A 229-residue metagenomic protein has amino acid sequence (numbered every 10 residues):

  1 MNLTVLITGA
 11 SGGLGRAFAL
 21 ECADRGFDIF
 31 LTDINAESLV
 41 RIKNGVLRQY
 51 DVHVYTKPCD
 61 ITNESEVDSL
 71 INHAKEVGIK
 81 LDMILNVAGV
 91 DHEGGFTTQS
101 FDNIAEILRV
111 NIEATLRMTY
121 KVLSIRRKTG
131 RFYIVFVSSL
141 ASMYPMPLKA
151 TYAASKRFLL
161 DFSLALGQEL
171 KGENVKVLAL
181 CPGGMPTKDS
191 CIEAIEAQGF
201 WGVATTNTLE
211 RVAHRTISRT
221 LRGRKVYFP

Functional and structural regions predicted by a protein language model:
S11-G12: Conserved glycine-rich cofactor-binding loop
R25-R41: Conserved glycine-rich Rossmann-like NAD(P)H-binding loop of the short-chain dehydrogenase/reductase
V87-H92: Conserved NAD(P)H cofactor-binding loop of Rossmann-fold oxidoreductase domains
G95-L108: Substrate-binding pocket helix/loop in short-chain dehydrogenase/reductase
T119, S155: Active-site helix of classical SDR
S139: Residue(s) in the substrate-gating loop at a strand-loop-helix junction that position the organic substrate next
G167-P229: SDR active-site lid
